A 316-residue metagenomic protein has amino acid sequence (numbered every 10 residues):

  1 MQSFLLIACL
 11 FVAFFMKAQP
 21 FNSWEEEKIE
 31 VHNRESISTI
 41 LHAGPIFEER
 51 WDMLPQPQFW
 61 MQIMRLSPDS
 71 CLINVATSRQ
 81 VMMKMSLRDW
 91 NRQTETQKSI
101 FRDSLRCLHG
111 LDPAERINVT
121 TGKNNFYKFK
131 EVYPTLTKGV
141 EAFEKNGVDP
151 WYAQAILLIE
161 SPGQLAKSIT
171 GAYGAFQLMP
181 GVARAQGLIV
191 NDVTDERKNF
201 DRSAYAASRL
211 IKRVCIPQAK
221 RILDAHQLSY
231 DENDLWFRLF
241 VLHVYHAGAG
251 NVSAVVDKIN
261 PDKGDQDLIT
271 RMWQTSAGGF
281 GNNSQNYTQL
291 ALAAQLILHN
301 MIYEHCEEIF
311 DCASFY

Functional and structural regions predicted by a protein language model:
F4, F11-L158, K167, R209 (+2 more regions): Cell-wall glycan-active module
A18, I159-A175, V182, G248: Cell-wall polysaccharide-cleaving catalytic domain and substrate-binding groove, primarily in peptidoglycan/chitin
K128-F129, V193-A204, G278: Active-site metal-coordination segments of metallo-dependent hydrolases
T170-D192, S203-C215, Q266: Substrate-binding/active-site groove segments that recognize and process beta-1,4-linked N-acetyl-hexosamine
